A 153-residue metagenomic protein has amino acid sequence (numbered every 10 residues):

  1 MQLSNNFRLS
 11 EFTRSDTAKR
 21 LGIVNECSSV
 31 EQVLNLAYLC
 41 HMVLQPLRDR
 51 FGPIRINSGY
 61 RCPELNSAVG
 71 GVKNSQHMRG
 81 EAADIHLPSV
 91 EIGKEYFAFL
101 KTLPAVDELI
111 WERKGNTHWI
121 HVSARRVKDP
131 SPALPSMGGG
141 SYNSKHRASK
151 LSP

Functional and structural regions predicted by a protein language model:
M1-R48, G139-P153: Extracytoplasmic cell-surface/polysaccharide-interacting catalytic and binding patches
L36-V43, L65, E81, I92 (+1 more regions): Amphipathic alpha-helical interface surfaces
H41-G70: Extended, low-complexity, intrinsically disordered C-terminal regulatory tails of eukaryotic serine/threonine kinases
I54, A83, I120: A broad, low-specificity signal marking well-ordered, structured residues that form hydrophobic/aromatic
R61, Q76, V122: Single, functionally critical "micro-switch" positions that shape active/binding sites and transmembrane helices
V69-D84: Active-site microenvironments of hydrolase-like enzyme catalytic domains
R79, L87-P153: Catalytic cores and adjacent binding grooves of peptidoglycan-active enzymes
